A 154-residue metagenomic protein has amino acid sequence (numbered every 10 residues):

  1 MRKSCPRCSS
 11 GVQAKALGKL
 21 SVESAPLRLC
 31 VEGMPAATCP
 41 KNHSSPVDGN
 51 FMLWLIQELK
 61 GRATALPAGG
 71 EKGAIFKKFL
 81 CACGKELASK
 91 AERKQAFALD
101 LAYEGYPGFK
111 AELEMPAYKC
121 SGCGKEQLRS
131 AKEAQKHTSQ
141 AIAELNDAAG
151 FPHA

Functional and structural regions predicted by a protein language model:
M1, A37, G69-G70: Tryptophan-centric aromatic hotspots in well-structured domains and transmembrane helices
R2-C5, N42: Short acidic/polar alpha-helix capping motifs at helix-coil junctions
S4-G33, G49-Q57, F79-A111: Short recognition patches in nucleic-acid-associated and regulatory proteins
G18-P26, D48-K77, K94, L99-L101 (+1 more regions): Short, intrinsically disordered terminal segments enriched in charged and Pro/Gly residues
V31-Q57, G73, F109-T138: Short metal-binding segments enriched for Cys and/or His
G70-A88, L113-K125, G150-A154: Repeat-unit-sized solenoid/scaffold elements
